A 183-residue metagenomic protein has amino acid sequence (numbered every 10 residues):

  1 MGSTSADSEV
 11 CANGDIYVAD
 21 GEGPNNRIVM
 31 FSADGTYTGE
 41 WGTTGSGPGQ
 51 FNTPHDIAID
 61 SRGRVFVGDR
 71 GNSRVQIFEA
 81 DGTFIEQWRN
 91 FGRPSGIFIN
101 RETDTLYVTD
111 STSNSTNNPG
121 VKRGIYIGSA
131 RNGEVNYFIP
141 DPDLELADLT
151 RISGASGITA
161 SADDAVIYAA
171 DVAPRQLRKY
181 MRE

Functional and structural regions predicted by a protein language model:
M1-E183: Eukaryotic scaffold repeat domains enriched in small/polar residues
